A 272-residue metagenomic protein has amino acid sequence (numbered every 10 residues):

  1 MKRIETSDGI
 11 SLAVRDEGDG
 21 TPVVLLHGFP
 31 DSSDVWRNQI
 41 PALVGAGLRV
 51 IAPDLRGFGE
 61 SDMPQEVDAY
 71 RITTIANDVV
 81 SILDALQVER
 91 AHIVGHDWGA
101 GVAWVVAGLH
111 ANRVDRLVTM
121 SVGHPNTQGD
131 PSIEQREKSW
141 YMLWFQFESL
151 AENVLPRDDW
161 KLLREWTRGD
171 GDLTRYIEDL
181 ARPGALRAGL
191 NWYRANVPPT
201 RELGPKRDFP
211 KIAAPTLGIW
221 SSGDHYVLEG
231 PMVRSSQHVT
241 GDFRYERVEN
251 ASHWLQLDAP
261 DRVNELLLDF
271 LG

Functional and structural regions predicted by a protein language model:
M1-V23, G45-L48, V88-E89, E202 (+2 more regions): Alpha/beta-hydrolase fold catalytic core
R3-I4, R15-D16, I40-A42, D208-P210 (+1 more regions): Short secondary-structure boundary/capping segments
I10-L12, F58-V94, W98-V248, Q256 (+1 more regions): Flexible "cap/lid" subdomain of the alpha/beta-hydrolase fold that forms the substrate-access gate
A13-D62: Conserved HGGG/HGGXW glycine-rich cap/lid loop of the alpha/beta-hydrolase fold
S32-S33, G101, A251-S252: A short, glycine- and basic residue-enriched loop/turn that sits immediately adjacent to a domain's principal
D34-R37, R187, E265: Alpha-helical elements of the RecA-like P-loop NTPase motor core of helicases
A251-P260, N264: Catalytic histidine-centered segment of alpha/beta-hydrolase-like enzymes
